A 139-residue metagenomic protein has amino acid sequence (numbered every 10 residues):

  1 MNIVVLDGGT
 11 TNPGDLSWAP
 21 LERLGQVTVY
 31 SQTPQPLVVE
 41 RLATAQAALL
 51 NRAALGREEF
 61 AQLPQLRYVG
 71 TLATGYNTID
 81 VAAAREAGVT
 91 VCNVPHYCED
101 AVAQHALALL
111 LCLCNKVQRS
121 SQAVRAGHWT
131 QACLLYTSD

Functional and structural regions predicted by a protein language model:
M1-A45: N-terminal glycine-/charge-rich "phosphate-binding" loop or analogous flexible N-terminal tail
G14-D15, Q32-V39, A53-R57, T78 (+1 more regions): Structural motif corresponding to alpha-helix initiation and N-cap regions
Q46-A126, L135: Phosphate/diphosphate ligand-binding glycine-rich loop within oxidoreductases
C133-D139: Residue-level detector of conserved catalytic or cofactor/ligand-binding positions in enzyme active sites
